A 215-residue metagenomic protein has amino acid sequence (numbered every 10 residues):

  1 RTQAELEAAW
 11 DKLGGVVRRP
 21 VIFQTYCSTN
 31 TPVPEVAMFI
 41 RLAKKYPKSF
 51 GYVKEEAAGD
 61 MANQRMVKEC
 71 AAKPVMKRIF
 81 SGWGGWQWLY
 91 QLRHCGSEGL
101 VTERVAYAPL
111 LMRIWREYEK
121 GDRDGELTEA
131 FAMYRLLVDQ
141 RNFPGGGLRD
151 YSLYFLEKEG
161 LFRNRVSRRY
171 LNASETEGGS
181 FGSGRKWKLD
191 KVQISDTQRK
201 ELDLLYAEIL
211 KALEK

Functional and structural regions predicted by a protein language model:
R1-V33, E175, D190: Active-site beta->alpha loop and helix N-cap motifs at the rims of alpha/beta catalytic domains
K12-V17, C27-G146: Catalytic alpha/beta core domains of metabolic enzymes, predominantly
F23-S28, S49, S167-Y170: Glycine-rich phosphate-binding "P-loop"
Y90-K215: Structured C-terminal cap/extension of enzyme domains
